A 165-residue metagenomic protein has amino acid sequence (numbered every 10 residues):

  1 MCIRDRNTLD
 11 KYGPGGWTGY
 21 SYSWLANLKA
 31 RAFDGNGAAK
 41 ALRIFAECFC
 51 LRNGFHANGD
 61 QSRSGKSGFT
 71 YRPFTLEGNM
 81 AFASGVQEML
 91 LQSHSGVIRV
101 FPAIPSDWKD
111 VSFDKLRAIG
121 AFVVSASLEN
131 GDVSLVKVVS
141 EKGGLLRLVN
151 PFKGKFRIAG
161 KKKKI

Functional and structural regions predicted by a protein language model:
M1-D5: Conserved small/polar residues in nucleotide/adenosyl-binding loops
N7-Y22, R31, K66-L76: Solvent-exposed loop and edge beta-strand segments that line ligand/cofactor-binding and catalytic clefts
Y22-G35, M89: Alpha-helical support elements that line or immediately flank enzyme active sites and cofactor-binding pockets
N36-K161: Non-catalytic C-terminal accessory modules of carbohydrate-active enzymes
K163-I165: Generic detection of short hydrophobic beta-strand segments and adjacent strand-loop junctions
